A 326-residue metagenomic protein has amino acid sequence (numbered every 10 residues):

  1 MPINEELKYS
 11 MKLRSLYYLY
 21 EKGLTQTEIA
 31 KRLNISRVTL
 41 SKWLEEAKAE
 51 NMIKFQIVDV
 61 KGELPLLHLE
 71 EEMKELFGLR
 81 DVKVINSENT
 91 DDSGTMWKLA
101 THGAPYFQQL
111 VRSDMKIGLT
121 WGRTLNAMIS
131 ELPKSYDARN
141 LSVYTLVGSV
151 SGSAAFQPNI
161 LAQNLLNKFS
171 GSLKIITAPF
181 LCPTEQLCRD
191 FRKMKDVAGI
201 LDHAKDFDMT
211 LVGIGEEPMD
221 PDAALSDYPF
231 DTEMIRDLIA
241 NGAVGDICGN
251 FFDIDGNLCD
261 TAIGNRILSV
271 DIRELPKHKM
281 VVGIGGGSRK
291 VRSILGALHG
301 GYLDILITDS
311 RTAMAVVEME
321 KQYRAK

Functional and structural regions predicted by a protein language model:
M1-K22: Extreme N-terminal segment that seeds HTH/winged-HTH DNA-binding domains in transcriptional regulators
S15, T25-I35: Short alpha-helical "recognition helix" segments of helix-turn-helix
L44-A49: Residue-level detection of the helix-turn-helix DNA-binding "recognition helix"
M52-L64: Short Lys/Arg-enriched helix C-cap and helix-to-coil transition segments that create basic nucleic-acid-contact patches
L67, I254-K326: ATP/nucleoside-binding phosphotransfer catalytic cores, i.e., glycine-rich phosphate-binding loops
E71-S113, D137-M219, S226, D231 (+2 more regions): Ligand-binding beta-strand-loop-alpha-helix segment within the catalytic cores of soluble metabolic enzymes
A223-D253, I305-T308: Gly/Ser/Thr-rich active-site loops/lids in small-molecule metabolic enzymes that frequently grip phosphoryl groups
